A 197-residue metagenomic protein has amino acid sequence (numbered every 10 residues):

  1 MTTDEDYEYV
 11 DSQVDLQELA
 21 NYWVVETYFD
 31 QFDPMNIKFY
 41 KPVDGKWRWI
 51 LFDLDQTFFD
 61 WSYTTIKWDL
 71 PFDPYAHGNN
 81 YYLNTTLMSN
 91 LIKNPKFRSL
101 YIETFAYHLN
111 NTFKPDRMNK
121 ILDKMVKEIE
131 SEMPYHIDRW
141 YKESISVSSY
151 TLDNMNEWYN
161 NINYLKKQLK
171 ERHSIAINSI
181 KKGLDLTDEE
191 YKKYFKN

Functional and structural regions predicted by a protein language model:
M1-N197: Middle-to-C-terminal accessory/interaction subdomains
